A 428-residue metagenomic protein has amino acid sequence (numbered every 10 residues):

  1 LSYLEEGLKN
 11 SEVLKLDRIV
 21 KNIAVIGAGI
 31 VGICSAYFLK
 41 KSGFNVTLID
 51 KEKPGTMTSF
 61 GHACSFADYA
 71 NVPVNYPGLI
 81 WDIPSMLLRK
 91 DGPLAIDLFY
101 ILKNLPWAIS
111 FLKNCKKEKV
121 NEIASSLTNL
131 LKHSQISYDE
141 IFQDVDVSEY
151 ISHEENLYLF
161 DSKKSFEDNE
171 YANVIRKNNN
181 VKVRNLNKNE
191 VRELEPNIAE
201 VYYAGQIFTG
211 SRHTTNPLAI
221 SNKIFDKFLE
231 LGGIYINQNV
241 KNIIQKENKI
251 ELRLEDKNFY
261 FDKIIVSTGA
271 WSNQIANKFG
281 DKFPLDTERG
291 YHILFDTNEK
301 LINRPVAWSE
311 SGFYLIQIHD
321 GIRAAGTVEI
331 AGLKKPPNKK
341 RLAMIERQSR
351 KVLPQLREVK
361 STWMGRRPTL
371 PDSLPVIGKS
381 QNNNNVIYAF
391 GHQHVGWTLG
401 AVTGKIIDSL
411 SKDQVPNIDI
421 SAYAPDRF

Functional and structural regions predicted by a protein language model:
L1-I23, K41-S42: Extreme N-terminal leader/targeting segments of oxidoreductases
K21-T47: N-terminal Rossmann-like FAD-binding beta1-loop-alpha1 element of flavoenzymes
K41-F60: Glycine-rich FAD pyrophosphate-binding loop
K51, H62-F66, A70-N114, N242-I244 (+1 more regions): Active-site substrate-recognition segment that forms the wall of the catalytic cavity or substrate channel
L105-D226: Rossmann-like flavin
V183, K351, Q355-F428: C-terminal catalytic lobe of FAD-dependent flavoproteins
K188-E190, L194, I236-I250: A conserved short coil-to-beta-strand element within the FAD-binding core of flavoproteins
